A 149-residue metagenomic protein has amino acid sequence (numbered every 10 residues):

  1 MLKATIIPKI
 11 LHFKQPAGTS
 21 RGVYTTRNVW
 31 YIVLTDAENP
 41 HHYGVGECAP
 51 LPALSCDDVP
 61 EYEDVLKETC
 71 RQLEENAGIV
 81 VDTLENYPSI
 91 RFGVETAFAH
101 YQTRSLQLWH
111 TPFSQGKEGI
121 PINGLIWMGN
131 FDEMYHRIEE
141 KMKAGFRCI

Functional and structural regions predicted by a protein language model:
M1-I149: N-terminal capping/lid subdomain adjacent to the active-site entrance of alpha/beta enzymes
